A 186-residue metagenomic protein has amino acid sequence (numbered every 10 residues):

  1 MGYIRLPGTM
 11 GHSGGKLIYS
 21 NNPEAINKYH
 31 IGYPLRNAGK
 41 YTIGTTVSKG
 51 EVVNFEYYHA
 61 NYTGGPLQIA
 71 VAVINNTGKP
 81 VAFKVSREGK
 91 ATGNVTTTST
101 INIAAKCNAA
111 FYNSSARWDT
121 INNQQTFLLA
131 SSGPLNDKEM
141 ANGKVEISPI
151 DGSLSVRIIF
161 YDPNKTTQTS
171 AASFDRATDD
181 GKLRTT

Functional and structural regions predicted by a protein language model:
M1-S48: N-terminal, Lys/Arg-enriched amphipathic/low-complexity engagement segments that precede the first folded domain
M10, V47-E51, N61-G65, N75-T77 (+2 more regions): Solvent-exposed loop and beta-edge segments used for protein-protein assembly and interaction
I43-L67, R176-D180, R184-T186: Beta-sheet-dominated interaction scaffolds and their linkers
H59-L67, A72-R87, A91, I147-P149: Asparagine-centered strand-capping/turn motif at beta-strand->loop junctions
G93-T98: Basic, glycine-/proline-tolerant helical and adjacent loop/strand elements that line or dock onto nucleic-acid
S99-N142: Intrinsically disordered, low-complexity Pro/Gly/Ser/Thr-rich segments with frequent PxxP/GP/PP motifs and embedded
P134-R176: Terminal connector regions
